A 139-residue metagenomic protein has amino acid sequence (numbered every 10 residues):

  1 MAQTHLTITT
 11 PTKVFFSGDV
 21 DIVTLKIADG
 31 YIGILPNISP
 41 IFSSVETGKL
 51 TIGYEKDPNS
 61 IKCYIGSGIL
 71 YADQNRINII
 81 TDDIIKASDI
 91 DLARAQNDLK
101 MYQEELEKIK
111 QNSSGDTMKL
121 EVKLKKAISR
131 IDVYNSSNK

Functional and structural regions predicted by a protein language model:
M1-H5, S136: N-terminal export/targeting signal detector
T7-T12, F16-M101: Compact, glycine-rich, soluble single-domain proteins
I85-K139: Acidic/glycine-rich phosphate/pyrophosphate-binding loops and surrounding catalytic core that coordinate Mg2+
